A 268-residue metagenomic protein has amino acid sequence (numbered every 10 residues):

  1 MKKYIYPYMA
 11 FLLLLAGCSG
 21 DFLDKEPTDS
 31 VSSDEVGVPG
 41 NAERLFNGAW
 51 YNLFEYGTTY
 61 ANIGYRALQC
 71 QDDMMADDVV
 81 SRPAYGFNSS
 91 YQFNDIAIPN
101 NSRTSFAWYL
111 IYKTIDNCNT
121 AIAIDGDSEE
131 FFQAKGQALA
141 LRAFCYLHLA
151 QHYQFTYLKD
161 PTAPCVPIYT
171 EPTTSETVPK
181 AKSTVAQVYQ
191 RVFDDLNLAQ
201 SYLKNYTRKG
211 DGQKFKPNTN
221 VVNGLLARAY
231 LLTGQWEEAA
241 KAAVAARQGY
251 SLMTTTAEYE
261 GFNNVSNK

Functional and structural regions predicted by a protein language model:
M1-A16: Sec-dependent bacterial lipoprotein signal peptides
C18-L68: Membrane-proximal, proline-rich intrinsically disordered regions
R44, G57-Y60, G64, M75 (+2 more regions): Hydrophobic-face positions in mid-chain alpha helices that act as interaction patches
P83-Y153, S183, S201-K204: Conserved, well-structured interaction surfaces
I115-C118, Y189, L196, A243: Inward-facing hydrophobic residues that define packing positions of alpha-helical scaffold repeats
E130-A134, L141, V188, D211-K214 (+1 more regions): Structural signature of alpha-solenoid helical repeat junctions
H152-A186, Q190: Short coil/linker segments at helix-helix boundaries
